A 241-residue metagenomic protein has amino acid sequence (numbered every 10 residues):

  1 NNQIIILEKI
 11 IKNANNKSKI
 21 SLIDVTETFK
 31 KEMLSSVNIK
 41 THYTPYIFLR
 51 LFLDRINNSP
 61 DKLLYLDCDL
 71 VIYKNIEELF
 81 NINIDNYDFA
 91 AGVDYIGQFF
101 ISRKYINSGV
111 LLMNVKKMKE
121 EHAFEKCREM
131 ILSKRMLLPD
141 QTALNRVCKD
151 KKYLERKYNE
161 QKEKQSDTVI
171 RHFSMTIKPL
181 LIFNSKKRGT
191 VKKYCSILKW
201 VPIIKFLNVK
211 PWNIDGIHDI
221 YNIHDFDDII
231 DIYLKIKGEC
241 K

Functional and structural regions predicted by a protein language model:
N1-L7: Short, charged/polar "capping" segments at the starts of alpha-helices and the immediately preceding loops
K9-I56: Active-site-proximal specificity loops/subdomain of glycosyltransferases
D24-T28, Y46-Y95, R103-Y105, L111-M113: GT-A fold catalytic core of metal-dependent nucleotide-sugar glycosyltransferases, centered on the diacidic
H42-I47, I101-K104, L111, S133-L137 (+3 more regions): Aromatic-acidic/polar surface patches that form glycan- and anion
K62, Y73-K74, F100, E120-E121 (+1 more regions): Short helix/loop capping segments that flank catalytic or ligand/cofactor-binding pockets
V93-Y95, Y105-G189, F206-W212: Catalytic core and acceptor-binding pocket of nucleotide-sugar-dependent glycosyltransferases
I177-K241: Long, low-complexity C-terminal extensions of enzymes
